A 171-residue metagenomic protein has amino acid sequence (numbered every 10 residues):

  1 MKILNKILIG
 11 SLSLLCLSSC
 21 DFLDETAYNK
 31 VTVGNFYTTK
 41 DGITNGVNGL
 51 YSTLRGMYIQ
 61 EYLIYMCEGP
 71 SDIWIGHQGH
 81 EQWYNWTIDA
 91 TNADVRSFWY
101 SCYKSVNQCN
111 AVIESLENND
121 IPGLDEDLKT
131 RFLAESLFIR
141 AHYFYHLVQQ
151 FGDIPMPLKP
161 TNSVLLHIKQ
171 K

Functional and structural regions predicted by a protein language model:
M1-N29: Bacterial Sec-dependent N-terminal signal peptides
C20-I64: Membrane-proximal, proline-rich intrinsically disordered regions
D21, Y58-I59, I73-G76, L147-M156: Proline-centered turn/helix-capping motifs that create local helix->coil transitions or kinks
L23, V31, F36-Y37, G69 (+2 more regions): Short clusters of hydrophobic/aromatic residues that line enzyme substrate/ligand-binding pockets
G34, Q60-G79, L158: Short, surface-exposed recognition loops and adjoining beta-strand edges that mediate ligand/DNA contacts, enriched
T44-N48, S52-T53, G79-F151, L165-Q170: Conserved, well-structured interaction surfaces
P160-T161, K171: Hydrophobic, small-residue-rich alpha-helical packing segments that form membrane-like cores
